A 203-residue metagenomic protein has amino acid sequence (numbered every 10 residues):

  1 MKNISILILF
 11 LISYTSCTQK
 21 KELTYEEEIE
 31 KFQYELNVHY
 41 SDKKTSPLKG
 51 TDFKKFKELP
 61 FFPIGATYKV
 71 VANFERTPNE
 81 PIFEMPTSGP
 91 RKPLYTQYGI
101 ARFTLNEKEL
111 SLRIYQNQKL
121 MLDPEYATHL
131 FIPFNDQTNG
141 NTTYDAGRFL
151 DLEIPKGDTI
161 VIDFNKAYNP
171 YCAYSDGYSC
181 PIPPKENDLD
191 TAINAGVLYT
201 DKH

Functional and structural regions predicted by a protein language model:
M1-T24: Bacterial Sec-dependent N-terminal signal peptides
K20-N79: Start-of-domain marker
A66, N106-L110, D158: Short acidic/polar mixed-charge low-complexity motifs
F74, I114-Q118, D136-T138, F164-Y168 (+1 more regions): A mature extracytoplasmic/lumenal domain signature
P78-D145: Mid-length scaffold segments of soluble, non-membrane domains
K119-A127, L152-I160, D201: Short, surface-exposed linear segments at secondary-structure transitions and domain or protein termini
F131-Y168: Acidic, glycine-rich flexible loop segments
Y168-H203: Extended, aromatic/histidine-rich regions of cofactor-dependent oxidoreductases associated with respiratory
